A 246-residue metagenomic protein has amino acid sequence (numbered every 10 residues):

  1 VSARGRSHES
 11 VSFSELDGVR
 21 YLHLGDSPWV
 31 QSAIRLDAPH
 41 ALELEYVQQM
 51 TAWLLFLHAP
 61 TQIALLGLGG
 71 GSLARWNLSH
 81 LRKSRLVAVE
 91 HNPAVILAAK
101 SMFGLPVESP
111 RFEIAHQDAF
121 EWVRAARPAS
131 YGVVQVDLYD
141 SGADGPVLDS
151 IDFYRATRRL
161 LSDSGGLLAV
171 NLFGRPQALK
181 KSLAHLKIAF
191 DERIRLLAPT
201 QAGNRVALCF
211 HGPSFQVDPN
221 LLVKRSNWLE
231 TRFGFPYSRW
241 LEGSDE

Functional and structural regions predicted by a protein language model:
V1-Y21, W29-P39, L44-Q48, A52-L55 (+1 more regions): SAM/dcSAM-binding transferase cores
R4, P39-L160, S164: The AdoMet/dcAdoMet-binding core of the Class I SAM-like
Y21-H23, A64: Short, conserved beta-strand segments within well-ordered enzyme catalytic domains that often line or immediately flank
H23-P28, Y131: Short, flexible, mixed-charge acidic loops at enzyme active sites
L24, L138, H211: Active-site donor-binding loop signature of nucleotide-sugar glycosyltransferases
P28-Q31, Y139-G142, L168: A short, flexible beta-alpha/helix-coil linker loop
L148, L172-P176, W228-T231, D245: Alpha-helical subdomain
D152-Q216: C-terminal substrate-binding/active-site "lid" region of AdoMet-derived donor-dependent transferases
